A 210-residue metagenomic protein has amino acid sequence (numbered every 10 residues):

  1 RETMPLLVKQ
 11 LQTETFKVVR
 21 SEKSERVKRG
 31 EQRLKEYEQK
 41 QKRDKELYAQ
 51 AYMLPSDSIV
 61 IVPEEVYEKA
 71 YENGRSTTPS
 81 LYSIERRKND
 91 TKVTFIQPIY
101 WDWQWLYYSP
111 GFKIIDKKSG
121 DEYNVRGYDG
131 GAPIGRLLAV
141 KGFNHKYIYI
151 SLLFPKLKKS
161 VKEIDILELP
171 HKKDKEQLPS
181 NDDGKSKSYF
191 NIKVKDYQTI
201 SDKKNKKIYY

Functional and structural regions predicted by a protein language model:
M4-Y210: Conserved functional micro-motifs across diverse proteins
